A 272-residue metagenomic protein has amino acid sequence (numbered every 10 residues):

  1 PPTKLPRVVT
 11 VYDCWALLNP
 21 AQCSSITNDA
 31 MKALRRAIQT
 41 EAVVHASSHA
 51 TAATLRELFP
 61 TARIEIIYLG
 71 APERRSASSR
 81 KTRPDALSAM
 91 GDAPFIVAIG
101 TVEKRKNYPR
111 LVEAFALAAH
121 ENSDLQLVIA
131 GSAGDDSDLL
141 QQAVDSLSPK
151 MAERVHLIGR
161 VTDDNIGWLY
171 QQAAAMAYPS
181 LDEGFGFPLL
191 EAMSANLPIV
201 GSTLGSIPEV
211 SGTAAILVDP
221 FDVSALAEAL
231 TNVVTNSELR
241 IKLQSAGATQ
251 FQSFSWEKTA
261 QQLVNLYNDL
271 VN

Functional and structural regions predicted by a protein language model:
P1-N272: Carbohydrate transferase catalytic cores enriched for Leloir-type hexosyltransferases
